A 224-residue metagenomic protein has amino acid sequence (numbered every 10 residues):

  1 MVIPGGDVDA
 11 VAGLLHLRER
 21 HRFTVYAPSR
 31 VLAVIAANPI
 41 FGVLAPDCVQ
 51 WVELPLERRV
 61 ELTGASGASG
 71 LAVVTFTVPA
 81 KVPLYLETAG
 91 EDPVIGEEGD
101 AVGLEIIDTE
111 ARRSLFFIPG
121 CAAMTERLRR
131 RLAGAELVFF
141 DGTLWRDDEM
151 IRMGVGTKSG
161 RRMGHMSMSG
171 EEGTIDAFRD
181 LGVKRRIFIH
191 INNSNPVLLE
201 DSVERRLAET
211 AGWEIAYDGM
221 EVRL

Functional and structural regions predicted by a protein language model:
M1-A27: Active-site metal-binding motif and surrounding structural segment of the metallo-beta-lactamase
I3, V74, F140: Redox-cofactor binding/interface segments in oxidoreductases and associated redox assembly factors
E19-R22, F41-R59: A short alpha->loop->secondary-structure connector
R22-T24, Q50, A72, E136 (+2 more regions): Residues at the starts of beta-strands that form the adenosine-phosphate
F23-L32, F139-D141, I189: Short internal beta-strands
R30-A36, V60, D147, S194-L198 (+1 more regions): Short, charged/polar "capping" segments at the starts of alpha-helices and the immediately preceding loops
E53-R131, D218-L224: Core dinuclear metal-dependent hydrolase active-site scaffold
G99-A101, T109-S114, A122-G219: Cap/insert and terminal regions of metallo-dependent hydrolase folds
